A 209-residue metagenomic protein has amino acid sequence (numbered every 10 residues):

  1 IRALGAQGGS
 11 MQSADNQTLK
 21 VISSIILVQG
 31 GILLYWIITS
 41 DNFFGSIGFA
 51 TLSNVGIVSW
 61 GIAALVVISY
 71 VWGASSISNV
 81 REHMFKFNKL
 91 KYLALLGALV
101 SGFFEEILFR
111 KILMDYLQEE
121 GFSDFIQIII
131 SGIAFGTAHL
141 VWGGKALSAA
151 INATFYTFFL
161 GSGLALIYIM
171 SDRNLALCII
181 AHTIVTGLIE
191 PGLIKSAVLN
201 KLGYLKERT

Functional and structural regions predicted by a protein language model:
I1-G5: N-terminal signal-anchor/start-transfer transmembrane helix
A6-K20, I37-I107, M114-F122, V198-T209: Juxtamembrane helix-loop-helix connectors linking adjacent transmembrane helices in multi-pass membrane enzymes
S24-T39: The first (N-terminal) embedded transmembrane alpha-helix
Q29-L33, V66, T186: Helical transmembrane-bundle signal
F87-T209: Transmembrane helix-loop-helix hairpins at the membrane interface of multi-pass integral membrane proteins
